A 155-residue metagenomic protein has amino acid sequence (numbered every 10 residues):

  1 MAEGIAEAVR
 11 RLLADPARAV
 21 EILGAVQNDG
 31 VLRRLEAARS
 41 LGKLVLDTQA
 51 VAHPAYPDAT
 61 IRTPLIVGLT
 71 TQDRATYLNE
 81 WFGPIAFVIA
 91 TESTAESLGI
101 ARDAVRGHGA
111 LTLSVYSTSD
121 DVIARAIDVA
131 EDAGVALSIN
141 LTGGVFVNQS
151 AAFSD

Functional and structural regions predicted by a protein language model:
E3-S40, T48-T60, L78-E80: Flexible, acidic loop-helix segments that line cofactor/substrate-binding pockets
A14-A25, L44-Q49, A110-T118, L137-T142: Flexible, glycine/charged-enriched surface loops at secondary-structure junctions
L41-G42, G134: Glycine-centered loop/turn motif at secondary-structure junctions
I61-D155: Conserved C-terminal structural/oligomerization subdomain of aldehyde/semialdehyde dehydrogenase
